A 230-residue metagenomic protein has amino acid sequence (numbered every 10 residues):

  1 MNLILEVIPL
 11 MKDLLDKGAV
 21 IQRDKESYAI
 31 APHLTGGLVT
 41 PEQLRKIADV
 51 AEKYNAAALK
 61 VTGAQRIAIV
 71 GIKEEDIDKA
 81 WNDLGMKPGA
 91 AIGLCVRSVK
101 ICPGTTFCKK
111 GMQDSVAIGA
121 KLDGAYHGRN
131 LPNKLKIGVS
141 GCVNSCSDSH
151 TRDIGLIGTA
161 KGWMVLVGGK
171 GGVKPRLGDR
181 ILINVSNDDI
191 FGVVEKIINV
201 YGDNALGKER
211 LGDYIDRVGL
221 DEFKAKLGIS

Functional and structural regions predicted by a protein language model:
N2-M11, V194, D216-A225: Charge-rich, low-complexity segments
L3-Q43: N-terminal basic/disordered segments at the start of proteins
A19-D24, N55-V61, K170-G171: Short, flexible, solvent-exposed loop/turn segments with mixed acidic/basic and small polar residues
A31-A160: Small-residue-enriched alpha-helical segments and adjacent helix-cap loops that form tight helix-helix packing
G63, K208-D213: Short, surface-exposed loop/turn segments at secondary-structure junctions
V139-N144, D213-D221: A glycine-rich phosphate-binding loop feature that marks nucleotide/adenosyl-phosphate handling sites
G141, S145, H150-R210: Mobile "lid/hinge" segments at catalytic clefts and subdomain interfaces of large enzymes
L206-G207, D221-S230: C-terminal accessory/tail domains of diverse enzymes
